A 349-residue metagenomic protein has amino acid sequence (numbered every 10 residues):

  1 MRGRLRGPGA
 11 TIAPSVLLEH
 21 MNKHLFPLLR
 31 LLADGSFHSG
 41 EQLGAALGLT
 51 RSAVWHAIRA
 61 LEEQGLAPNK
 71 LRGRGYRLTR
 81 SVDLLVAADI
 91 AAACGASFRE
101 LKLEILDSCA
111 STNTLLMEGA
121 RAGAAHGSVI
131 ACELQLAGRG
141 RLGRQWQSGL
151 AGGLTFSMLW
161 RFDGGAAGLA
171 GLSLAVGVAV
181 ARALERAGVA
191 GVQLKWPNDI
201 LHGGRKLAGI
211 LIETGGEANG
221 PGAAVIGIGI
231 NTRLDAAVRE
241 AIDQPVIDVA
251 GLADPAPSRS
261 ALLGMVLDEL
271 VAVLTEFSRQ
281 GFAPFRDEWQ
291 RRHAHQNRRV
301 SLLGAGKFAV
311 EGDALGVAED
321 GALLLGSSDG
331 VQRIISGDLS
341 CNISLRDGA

Functional and structural regions predicted by a protein language model:
I12-A13, L17-T50, H56-R59, E63-Q64 (+2 more regions): Long, positively charged amphipathic alpha-helical accessory segments at protein N-termini or as interdomain linkers
L17-R186: N-terminal lobe of the biotin/lipoate ligase/transferase fold
N69, V192-Q193: A local structural micro-motif
Y76, D199-I200: Positions that flank functional sites
G138, D199, G229: Active-site glycine-centered loops adjacent to acidic/histidine catalytic or metal-binding residues that shape
L194-N198: Alpha/beta catalytic cores of group-transfer enzymes, especially the acyltransferase/condensing modules of polyketide
